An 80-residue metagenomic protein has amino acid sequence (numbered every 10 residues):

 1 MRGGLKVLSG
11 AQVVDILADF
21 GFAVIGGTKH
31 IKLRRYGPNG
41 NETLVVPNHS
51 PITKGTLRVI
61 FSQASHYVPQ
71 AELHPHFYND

Functional and structural regions predicted by a protein language model:
M1-G26: N-terminal first-folded block
M1-G4, R35-P38, A71-D80: Ribonuclease/tRNase effector modules and their secretory precursors
R2-L5, V14, N41, K54 (+1 more regions): Generic N-terminal initiation segments characterized by hydrophobic and/or small/turn-forming residues
G3, P47, Q63: Short, flexible active-site loop motifs that bind/organize anionic cofactors or intermediates
L5-L8, L17, L33, L44 (+2 more regions): Generic detector of leucine side chains in alpha-helical contexts
A23-V59: A short, structured beta-strand/loop element
P51-D80: C-terminal structural segments of small proteins and small subunits
